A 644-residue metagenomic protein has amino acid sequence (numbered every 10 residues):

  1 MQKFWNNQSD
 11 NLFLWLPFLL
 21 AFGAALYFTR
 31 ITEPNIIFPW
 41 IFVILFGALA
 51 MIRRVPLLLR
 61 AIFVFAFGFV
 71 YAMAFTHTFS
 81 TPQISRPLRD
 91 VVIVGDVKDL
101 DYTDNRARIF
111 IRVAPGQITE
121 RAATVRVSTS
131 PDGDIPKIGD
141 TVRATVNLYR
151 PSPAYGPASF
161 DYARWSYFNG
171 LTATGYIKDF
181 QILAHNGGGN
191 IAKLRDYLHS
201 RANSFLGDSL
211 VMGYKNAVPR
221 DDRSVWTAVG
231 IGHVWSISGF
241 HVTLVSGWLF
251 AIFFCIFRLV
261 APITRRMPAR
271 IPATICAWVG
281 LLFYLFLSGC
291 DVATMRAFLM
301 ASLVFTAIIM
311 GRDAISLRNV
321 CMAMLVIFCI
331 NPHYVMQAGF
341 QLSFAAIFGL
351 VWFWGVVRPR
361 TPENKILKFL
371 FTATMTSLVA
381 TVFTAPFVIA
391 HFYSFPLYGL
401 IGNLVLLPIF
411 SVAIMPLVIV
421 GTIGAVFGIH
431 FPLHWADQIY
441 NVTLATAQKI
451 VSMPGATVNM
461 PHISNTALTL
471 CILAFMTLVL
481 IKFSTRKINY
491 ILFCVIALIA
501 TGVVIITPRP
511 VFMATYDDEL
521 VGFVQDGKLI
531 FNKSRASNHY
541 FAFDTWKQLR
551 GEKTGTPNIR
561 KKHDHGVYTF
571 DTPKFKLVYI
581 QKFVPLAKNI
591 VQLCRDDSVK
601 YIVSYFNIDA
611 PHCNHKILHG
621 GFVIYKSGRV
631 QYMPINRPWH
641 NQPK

Functional and structural regions predicted by a protein language model:
M1-I84, G187, L194, L468 (+2 more regions): N-terminal leader/targeting segments
M1-N6, D10, F69-H233, K600-P643: Membrane-interface helix/helix-cap signal primarily in integral membrane proteins
M1-W5, P17, K365-V382, I401-L404 (+1 more regions): Functional transmembrane helices that form membrane-embedded active or gating regions
N11-L12, R30-T32, G428-S537, T554-K644: C-terminal regulatory/interaction regions
G23, G95, V146, L210 (+7 more regions): Divalent metal-coordination and catalytic microenvironments
N35, L45-F63, G175, P219-G399 (+1 more regions): Hydrophobic alpha-helical transmembrane segments in multi-pass membrane proteins
H77-G133, R143-T145, I506-K574: Membrane-interface segments at or immediately adjacent to transmembrane helices that form the boundary between
D104, L183-G189, S224, A228 (+3 more regions): Membrane-interface amphipathic/re-entrant loop segments adjacent to transmembrane helices in multi-pass membrane
